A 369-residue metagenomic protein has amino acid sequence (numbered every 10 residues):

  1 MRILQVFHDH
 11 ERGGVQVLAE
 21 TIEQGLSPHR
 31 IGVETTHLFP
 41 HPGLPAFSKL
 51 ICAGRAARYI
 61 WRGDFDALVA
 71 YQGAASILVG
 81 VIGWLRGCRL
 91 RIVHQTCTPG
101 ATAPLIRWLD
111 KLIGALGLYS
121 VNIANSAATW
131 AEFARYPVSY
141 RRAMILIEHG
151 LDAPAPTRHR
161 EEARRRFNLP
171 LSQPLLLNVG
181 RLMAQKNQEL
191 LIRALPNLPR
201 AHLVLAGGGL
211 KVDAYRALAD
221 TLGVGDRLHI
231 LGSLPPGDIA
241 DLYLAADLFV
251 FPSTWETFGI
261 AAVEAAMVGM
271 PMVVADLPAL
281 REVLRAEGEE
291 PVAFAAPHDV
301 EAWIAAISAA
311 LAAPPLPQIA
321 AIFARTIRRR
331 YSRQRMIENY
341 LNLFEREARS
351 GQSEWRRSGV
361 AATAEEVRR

Functional and structural regions predicted by a protein language model:
Q16-T21, P174-N197, A201, L210-R216 (+1 more regions): A conserved mid-protein helix/loop that constitutes part of the nucleotide-sugar donor-binding site
I60, S233-L234, D241-A246: Short alpha-helical donor nucleotide-sugar binding micro-motif in glycosyltransferases
A70-S76, H94-T96: Short His-centered aromatic/hydrophobic patch
P156-L169, L316: A short helix/loop element that forms part of the nucleotide-sugar donor recognition site in Leloir-type
R216-L234: Nucleotide-activated donor-binding/catalytic signature segment of Leloir-type glycosyltransferases, i.e., the conserved
T254: Aromatic "clamp/platform" in nucleotide-sugar-dependent glycosyltransferases that forms part of the donor/acceptor
P271-A275, R281: Short hydrophobic beta-strand element within catalytic cores of glycosyltransferases and related nucleotide-activated
E287-E301, A309-P314: Conserved acidic donor-binding segment of nucleotide-sugar-dependent glycosyltransferases
